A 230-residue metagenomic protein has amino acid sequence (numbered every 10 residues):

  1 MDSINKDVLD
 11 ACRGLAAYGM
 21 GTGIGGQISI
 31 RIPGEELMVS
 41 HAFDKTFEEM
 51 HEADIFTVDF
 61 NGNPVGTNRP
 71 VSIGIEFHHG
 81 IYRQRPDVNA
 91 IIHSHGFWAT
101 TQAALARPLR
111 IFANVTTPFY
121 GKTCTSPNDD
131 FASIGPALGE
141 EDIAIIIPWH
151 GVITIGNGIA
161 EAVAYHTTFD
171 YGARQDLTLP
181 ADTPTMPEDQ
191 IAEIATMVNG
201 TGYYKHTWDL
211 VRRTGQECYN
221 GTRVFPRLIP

Functional and structural regions predicted by a protein language model:
M1-P230: Glycine-rich flexible loops
